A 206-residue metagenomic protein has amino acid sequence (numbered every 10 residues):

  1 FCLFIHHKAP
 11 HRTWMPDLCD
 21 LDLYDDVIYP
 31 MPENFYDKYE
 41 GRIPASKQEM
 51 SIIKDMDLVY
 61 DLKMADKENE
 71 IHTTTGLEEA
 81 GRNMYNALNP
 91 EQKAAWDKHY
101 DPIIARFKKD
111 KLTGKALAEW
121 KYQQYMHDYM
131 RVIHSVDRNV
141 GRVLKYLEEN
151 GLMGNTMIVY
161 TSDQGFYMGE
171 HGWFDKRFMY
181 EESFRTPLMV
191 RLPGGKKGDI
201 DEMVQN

Functional and structural regions predicted by a protein language model:
F1: Glycine-rich ThDP/TPP pyrophosphate-binding loop and its adjacent helix/strand module within ThDP-dependent enzymes
H7-G154, V159-S162, F166-N206: Active-site-proximal cap/lid insertion segments
